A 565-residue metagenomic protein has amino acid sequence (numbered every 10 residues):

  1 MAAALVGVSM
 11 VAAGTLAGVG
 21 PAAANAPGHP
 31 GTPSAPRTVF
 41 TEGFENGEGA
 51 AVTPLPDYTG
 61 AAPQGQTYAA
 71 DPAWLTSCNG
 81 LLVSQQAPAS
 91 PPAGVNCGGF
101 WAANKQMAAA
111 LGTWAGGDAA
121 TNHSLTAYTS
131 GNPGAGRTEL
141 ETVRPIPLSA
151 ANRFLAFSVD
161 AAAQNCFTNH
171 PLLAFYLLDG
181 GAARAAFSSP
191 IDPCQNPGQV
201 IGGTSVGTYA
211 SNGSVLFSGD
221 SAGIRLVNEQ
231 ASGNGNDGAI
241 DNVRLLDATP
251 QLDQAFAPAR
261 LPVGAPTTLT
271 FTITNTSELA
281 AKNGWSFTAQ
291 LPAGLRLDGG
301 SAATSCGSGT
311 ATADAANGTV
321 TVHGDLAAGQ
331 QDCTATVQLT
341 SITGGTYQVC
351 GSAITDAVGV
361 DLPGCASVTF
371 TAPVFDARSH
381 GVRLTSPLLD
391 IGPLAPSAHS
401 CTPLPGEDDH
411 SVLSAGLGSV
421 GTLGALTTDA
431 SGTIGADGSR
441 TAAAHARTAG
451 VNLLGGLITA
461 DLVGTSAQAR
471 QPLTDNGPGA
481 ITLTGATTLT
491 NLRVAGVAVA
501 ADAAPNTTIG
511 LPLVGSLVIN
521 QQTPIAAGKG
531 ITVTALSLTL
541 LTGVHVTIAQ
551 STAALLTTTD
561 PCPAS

Functional and structural regions predicted by a protein language model:
A26-K105: Extracellular carbohydrate-recognition regions
S77-A151: Surface-exposed, low-complexity/disordered Ser/Thr/Gly/Pro/Asn-rich loops and linkers
G136-T138, E229-A248, G359, H545: Extracellular carbohydrate recognition
T138-P145, V206-G213, H323-T346: Low-complexity, intrinsically disordered segments enriched in Ser/Thr together with acidic residues
L178-P193, S286-T321: A surface/secretory-pathway sequence property marking extracellular, secreted, or lumenal proteins enriched
A182-F217: Extracellular carbohydrate recognition and processing domains and analogous Trp-centered ligand-binding platforms
V263-N283: Short beta-strand elements of extracellular/lumenal beta-sandwich folds
T371-S565: Extended, solvent-exposed, non-transmembrane regions
